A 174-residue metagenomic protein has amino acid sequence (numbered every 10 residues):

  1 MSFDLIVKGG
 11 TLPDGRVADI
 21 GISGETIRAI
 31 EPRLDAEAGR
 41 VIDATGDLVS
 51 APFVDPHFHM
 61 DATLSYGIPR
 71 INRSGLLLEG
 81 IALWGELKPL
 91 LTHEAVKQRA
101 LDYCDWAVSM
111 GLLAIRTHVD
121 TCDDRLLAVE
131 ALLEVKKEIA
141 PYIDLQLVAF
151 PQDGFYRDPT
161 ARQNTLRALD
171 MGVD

Functional and structural regions predicted by a protein language model:
M1-A51: Histidine-rich, glycine-flanked metal-binding segment
L34, N72, Y142-I143: Secondary-structure boundary/capping positions in well-ordered alpha/beta enzyme cores
A38, D61, R73: Glycine-rich, flexible loop/turn motifs
D47-P69: Di-metal (Zn2+ and/or Mg2+/Mn2+) metal-binding site signature of metallo-dependent hydrolases with the MBL/beta-CASP
V54-F58, E86, M110: Single, functionally critical "micro-switch" positions that shape active/binding sites and transmembrane helices
L64-V96, M171-G172: Active-site gating loops and adjacent loop-to-helix segments of metal-dependent hydrolytic enzymes
K88-V173: Active-site loop-helix segments enriched in His/Asp/Glu that coordinate and activate a nucleophilic water at divalent
